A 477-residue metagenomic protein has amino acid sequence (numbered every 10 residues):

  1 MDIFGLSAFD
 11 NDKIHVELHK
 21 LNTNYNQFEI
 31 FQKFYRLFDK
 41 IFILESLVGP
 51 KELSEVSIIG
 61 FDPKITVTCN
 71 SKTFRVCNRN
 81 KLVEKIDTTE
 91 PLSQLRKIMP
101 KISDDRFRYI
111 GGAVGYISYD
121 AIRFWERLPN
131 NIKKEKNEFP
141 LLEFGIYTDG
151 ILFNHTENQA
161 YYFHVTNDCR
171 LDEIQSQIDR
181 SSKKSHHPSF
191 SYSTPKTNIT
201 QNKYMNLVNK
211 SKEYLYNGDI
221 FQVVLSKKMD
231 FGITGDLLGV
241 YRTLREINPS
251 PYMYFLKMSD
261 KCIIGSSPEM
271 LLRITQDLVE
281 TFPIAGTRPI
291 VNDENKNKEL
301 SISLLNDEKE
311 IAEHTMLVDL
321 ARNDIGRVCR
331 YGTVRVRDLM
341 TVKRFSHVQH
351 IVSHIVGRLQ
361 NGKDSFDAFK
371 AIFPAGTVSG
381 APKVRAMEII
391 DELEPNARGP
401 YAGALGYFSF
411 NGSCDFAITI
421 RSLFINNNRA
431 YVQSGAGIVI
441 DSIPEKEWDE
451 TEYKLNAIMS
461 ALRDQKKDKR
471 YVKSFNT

Functional and structural regions predicted by a protein language model:
M1-T477: Extended alpha-helical targeting/anchoring segments, especially N-terminal organellar/secretory targeting helices
